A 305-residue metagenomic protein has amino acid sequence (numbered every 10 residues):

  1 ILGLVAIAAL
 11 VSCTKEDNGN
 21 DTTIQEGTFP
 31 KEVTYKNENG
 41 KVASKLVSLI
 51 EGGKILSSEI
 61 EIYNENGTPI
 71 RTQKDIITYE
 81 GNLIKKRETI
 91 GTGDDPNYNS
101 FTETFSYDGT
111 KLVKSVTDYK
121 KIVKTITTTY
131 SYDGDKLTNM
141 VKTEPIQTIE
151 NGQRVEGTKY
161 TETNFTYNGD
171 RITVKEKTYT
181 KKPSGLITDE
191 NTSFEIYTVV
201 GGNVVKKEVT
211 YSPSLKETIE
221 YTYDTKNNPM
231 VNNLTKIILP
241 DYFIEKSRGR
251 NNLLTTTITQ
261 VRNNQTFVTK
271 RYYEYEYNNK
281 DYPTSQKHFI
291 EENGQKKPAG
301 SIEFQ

Functional and structural regions predicted by a protein language model:
I1-L4: Sec-dependent signal peptide recognition, specifically the positively charged N-region followed immediately by
A9-S12: C-terminal motif of bacterial Sec signal peptides marking the signal peptidase cleavage site
K15-Q305: Buried hydrophobic residues that stabilize the cores of well-folded domains
